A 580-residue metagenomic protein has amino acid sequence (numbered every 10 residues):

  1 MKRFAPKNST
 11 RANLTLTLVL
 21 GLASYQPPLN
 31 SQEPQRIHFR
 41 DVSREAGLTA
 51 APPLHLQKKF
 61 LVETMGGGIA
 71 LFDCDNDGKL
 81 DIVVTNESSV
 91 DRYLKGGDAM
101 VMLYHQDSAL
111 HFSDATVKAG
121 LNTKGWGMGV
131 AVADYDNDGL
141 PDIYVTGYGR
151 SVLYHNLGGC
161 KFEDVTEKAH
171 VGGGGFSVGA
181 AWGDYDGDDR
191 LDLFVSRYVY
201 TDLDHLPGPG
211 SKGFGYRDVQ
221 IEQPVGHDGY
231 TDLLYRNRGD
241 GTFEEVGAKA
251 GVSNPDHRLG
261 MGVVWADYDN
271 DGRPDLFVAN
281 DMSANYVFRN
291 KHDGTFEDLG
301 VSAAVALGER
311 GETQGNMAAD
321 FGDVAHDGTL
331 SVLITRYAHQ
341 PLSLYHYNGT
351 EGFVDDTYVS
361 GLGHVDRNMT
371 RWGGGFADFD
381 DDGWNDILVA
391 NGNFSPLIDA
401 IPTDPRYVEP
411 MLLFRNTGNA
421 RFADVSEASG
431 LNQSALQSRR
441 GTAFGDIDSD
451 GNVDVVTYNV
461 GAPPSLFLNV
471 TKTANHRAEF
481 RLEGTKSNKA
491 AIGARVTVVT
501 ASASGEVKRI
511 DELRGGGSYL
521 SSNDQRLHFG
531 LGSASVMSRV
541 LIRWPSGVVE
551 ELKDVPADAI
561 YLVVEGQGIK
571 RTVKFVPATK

Functional and structural regions predicted by a protein language model:
F39-V42, H111-G120, K161-V171, G241-S253 (+3 more regions): Blade-edge beta-strand/turn elements of extracellular beta-propeller and related beta-sheet repeat scaffolds
L48-G68, A119-A131, H170-A181, H227-Y230 (+7 more regions): Repeat-based blade/solenoid architectures
L56, H364, E409, T417-K580: Gly/Ser/Thr/Pro-enriched helix-cap/hinge segments flanking short amphipathic alpha-helices
K58, G66-N76, H105, W126-L140 (+10 more regions): Beta-propeller blade termini
K79-N86, D138-G147, L193-R197, D275-N280 (+4 more regions): Hydrophobic beta-strand segments that make up the repeating blades of beta-propeller and related beta-repeat
T85-A99, Y198-H227, V389-Y407: Short, conserved, GDST-rich strand-edge loop motifs in beta-rich repeat architectures
V101-Q106, Y230-R238, R289, H346-Y347 (+1 more regions): Beta-propeller blade signature
A115-Y135, L140, T146-Y185, V195-V225 (+2 more regions): Asp-box/WD-like beta-propeller blade repeats and closely related beta-sheet repeat scaffolds
